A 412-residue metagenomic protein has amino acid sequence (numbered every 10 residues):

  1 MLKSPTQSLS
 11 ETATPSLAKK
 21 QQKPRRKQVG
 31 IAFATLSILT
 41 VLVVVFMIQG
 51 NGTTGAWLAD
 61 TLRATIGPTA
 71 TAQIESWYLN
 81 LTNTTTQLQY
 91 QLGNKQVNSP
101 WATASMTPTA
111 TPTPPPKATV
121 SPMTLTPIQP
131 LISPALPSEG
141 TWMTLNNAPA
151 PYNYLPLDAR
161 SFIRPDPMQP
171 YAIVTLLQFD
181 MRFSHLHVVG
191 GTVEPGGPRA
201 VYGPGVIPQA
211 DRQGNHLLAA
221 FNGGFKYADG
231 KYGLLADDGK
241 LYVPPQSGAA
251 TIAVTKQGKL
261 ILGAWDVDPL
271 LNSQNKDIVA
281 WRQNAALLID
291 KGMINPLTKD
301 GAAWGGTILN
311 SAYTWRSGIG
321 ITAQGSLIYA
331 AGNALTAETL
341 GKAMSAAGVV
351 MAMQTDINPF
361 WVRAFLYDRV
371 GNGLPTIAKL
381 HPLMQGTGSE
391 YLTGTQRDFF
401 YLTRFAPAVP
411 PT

Functional and structural regions predicted by a protein language model:
M1-K27: N-terminal Lys/Arg-rich, disordered targeting/topogenic segments
Q28-V243: Zymogen propeptides
T175-Q178, A250-V254, S317-I321, V362-L366 (+1 more regions): Short beta-strand scaffold segments in enzyme catalytic cores
V189-N333, A337-A346: Aspartyl protease catalytic domain
K226, N358-F360: Catalytic metal-binding/acid-base residues of hydrolase active sites
W281, L288, I294, V350 (+2 more regions): Pepsin/retropepsin-fold aspartyl endopeptidases
A352-T355: Active-site neighborhood of phospho(di)ester-bond hydrolases with catalytic His/Asp-centered motifs
W361-T412: C-terminal regions of proteins
